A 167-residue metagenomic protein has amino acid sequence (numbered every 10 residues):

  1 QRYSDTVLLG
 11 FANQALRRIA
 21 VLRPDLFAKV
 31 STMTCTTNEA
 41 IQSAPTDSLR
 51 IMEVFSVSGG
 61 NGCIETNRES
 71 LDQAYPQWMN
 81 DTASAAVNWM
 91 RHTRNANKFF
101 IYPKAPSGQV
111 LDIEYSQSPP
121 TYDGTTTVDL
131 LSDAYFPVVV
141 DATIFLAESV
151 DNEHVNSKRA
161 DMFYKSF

Functional and structural regions predicted by a protein language model:
Q1-F167: Glycine-enriched, solvent-exposed interface loops adjoining structured elements
